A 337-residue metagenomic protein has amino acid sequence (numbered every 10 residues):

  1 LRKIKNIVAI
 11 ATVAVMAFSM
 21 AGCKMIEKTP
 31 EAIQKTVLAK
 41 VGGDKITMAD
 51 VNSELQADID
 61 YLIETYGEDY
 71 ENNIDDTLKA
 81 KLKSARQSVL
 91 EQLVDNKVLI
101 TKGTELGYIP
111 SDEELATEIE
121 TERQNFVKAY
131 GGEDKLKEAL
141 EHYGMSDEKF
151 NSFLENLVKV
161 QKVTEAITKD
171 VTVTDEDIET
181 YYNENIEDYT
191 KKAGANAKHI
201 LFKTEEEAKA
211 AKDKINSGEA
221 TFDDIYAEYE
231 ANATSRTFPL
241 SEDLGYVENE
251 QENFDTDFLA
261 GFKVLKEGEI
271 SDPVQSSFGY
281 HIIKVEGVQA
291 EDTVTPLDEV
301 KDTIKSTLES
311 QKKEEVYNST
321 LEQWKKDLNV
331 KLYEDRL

Functional and structural regions predicted by a protein language model:
L1-K81, Q87, T204, S319 (+1 more regions): Short, low-structural-confidence N-terminal segments
A32-V41, I46, S84, P110 (+6 more regions): Extracytoplasmic
I33-Y61, K97-G103, N156-I167, Y181-Y182 (+5 more regions): FKBP-type peptidyl-prolyl cis-trans isomerase
D60, T77, K81-G103, E114 (+6 more regions): Solvent-exposed aromatic/hydrophobic patches embedded in short alpha-helical segments
D76, K191, A211-T256, D292-E299: Peptidyl-prolyl cis-trans isomerase
E105, D147, K169, D188-K191 (+6 more regions): Short beta-strands and strand-coil junctions in structured, solvent-facing domains, enriched
K137-N151, T164-N196, K209, S217 (+1 more regions): Acidic/polar surface patches and capping/hinge elements
F262-K266: Soluble sensory domains of the PAS superfamily and closely related sensory modules
